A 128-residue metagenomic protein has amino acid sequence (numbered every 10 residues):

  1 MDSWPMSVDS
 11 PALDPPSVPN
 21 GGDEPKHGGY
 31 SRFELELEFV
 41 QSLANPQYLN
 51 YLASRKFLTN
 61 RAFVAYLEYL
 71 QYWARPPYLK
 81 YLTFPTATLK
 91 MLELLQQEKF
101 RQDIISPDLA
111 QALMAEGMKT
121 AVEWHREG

Functional and structural regions predicted by a protein language model:
D2-G128: Long, distal/terminal scaffolding or interaction modules with repetitive or compositionally biased sequence
